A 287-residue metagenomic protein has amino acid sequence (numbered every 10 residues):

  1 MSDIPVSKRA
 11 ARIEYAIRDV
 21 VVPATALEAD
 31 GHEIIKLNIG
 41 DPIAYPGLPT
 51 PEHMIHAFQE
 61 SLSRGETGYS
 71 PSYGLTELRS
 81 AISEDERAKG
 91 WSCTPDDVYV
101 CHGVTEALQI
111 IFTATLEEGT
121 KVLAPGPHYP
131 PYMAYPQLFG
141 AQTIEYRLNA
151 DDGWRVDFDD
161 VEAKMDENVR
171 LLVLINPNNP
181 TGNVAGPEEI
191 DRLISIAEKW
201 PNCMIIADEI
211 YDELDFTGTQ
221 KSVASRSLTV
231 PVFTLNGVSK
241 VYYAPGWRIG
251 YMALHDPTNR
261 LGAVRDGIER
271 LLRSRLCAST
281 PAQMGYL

Functional and structural regions predicted by a protein language model:
D3-V6, A10-G103, I110, C277: N-terminal small-domain helix-loop-helix segment of the aminotransferase-like
L27-D30, F139, K199-P201: Helix C-cap/helix->beta junction micro-motif
I55, L228-L287: Conserved core segment of the aminotransferase class I/II
S63-E198, D212-R226, F233: Conserved core of the PLP fold type I
N176, I205-I206: Residue-level marker for buried hydrophobic side chains located in beta-strands that build the well-ordered beta-sheet
E209: Walker B catalytic acidic pair
